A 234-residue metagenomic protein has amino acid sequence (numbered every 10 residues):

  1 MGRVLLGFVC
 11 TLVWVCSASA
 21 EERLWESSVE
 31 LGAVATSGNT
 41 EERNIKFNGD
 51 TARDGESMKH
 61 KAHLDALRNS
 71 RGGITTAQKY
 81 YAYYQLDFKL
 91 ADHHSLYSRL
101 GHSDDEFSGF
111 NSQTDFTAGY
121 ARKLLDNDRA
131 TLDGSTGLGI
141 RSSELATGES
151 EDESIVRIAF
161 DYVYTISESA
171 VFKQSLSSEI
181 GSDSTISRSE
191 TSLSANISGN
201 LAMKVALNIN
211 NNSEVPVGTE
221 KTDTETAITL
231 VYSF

Functional and structural regions predicted by a protein language model:
W25, S57-A62, H93-L96, D128-L132 (+2 more regions): Repeated loop/turn-to-beta-strand initiation elements of outer-membrane beta-barrel proteins
S27, R43-G49, L64, Q78-Y84 (+5 more regions): Hydrophobic, lipid-facing positions within transmembrane beta-strands of outer-membrane proteins
S28-G32, N48, K61-D65, Y83 (+6 more regions): Transmembrane beta-strands of outer-membrane beta-barrel proteins
V29-A33, F47-R53, Y84-F88, A118-R122 (+5 more regions): Residues on the lipid-exposed face of transmembrane beta-strands in outer-membrane beta-barrel proteins
A33-S37, G55, A66-S70, H102-E106 (+5 more regions): Transmembrane beta-strands of outer-membrane beta-barrel pores
A35-R43, R71-A77, D104-S112, A146-D152 (+2 more regions): Solvent-exposed loop/turn segments connecting transmembrane beta-strands in outer-membrane beta-barrel proteins
R53-S57, L90-D92, A121-D126, S142-E144 (+3 more regions): Outer-membrane beta-barrel proteins
S184-F234: Predominantly the C-terminal beta-signal and adjacent terminal strand-loop region of outer-membrane beta-barrel
